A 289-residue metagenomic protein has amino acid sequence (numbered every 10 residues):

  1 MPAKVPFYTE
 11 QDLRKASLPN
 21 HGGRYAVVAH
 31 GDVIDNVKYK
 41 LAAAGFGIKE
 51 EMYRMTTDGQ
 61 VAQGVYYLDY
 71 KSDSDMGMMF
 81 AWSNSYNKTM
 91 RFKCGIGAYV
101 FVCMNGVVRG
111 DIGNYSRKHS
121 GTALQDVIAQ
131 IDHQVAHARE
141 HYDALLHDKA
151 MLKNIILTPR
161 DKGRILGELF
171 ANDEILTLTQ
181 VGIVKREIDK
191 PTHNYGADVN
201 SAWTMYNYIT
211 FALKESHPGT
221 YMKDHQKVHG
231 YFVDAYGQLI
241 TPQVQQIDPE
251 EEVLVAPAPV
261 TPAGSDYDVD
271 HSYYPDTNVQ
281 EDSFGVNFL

Functional and structural regions predicted by a protein language model:
M1-D73: N-terminal "first-domain core" detector
Y70-L289: Intrinsically disordered, low-complexity regions enriched in serine/threonine
